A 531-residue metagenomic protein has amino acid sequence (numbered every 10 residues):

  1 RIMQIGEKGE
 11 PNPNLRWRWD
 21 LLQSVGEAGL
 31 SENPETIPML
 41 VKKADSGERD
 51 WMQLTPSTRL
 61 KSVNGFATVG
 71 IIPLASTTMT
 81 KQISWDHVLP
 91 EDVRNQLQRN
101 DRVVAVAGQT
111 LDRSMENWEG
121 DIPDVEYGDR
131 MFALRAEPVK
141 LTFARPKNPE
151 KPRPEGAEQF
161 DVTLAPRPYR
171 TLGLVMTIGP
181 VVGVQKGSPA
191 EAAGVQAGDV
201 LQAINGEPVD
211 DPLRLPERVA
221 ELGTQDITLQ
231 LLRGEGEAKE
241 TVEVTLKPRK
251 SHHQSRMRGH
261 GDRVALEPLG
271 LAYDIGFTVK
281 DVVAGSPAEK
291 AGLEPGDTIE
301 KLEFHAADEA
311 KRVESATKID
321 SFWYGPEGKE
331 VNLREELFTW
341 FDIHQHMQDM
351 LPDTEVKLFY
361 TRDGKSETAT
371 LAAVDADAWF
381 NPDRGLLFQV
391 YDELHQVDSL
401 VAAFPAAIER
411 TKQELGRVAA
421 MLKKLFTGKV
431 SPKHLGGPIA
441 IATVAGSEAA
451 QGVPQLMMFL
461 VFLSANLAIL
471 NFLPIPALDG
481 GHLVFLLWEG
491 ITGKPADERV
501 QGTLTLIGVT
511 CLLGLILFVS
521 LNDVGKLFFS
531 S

Functional and structural regions predicted by a protein language model:
R1-I2, N100, G198, G296: Loop/turn positions that initiate beta-strands
R1-Q4, V103-A105, Q202-A203, E300: Short acidic catalytic loops
I5-N64, V106-Y169, I204-V264, V418-A420: Interdomain regulatory linker/hinge segments that flank or connect interaction modules in polarity/junction/synaptic
N64-A105, T110, A133-R153, Q159-D161 (+8 more regions): Functional transmembrane alpha-helices
G206, G480, G493: Short, conserved catalytic or interaction motifs in soluble domains
L473-L483: Transmembrane helix boundary and interhelical junction motifs in multipass membrane proteins
T510-S520: Hydrophobic alpha-helical transmembrane segments of multipass integral membrane proteins
